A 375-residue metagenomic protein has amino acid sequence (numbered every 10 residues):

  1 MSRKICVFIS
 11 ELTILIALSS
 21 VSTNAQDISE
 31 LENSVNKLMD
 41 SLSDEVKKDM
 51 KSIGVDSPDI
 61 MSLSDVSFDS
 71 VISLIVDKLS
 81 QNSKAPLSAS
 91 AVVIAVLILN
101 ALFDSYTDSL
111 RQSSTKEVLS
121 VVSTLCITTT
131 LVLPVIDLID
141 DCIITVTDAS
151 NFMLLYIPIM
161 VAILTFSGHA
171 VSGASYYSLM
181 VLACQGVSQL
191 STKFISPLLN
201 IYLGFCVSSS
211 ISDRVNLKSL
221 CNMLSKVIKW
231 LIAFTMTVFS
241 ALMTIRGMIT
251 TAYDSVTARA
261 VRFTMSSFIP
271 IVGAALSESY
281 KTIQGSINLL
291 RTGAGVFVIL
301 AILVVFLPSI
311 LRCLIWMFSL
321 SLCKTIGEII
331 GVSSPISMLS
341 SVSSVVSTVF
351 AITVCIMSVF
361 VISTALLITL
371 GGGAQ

Functional and structural regions predicted by a protein language model:
M1-L97, A101-S120, L133-I144, D148 (+10 more regions): Gly/Ser-rich, low-complexity
S90, I94-I98, C126, T130 (+10 more regions): Residue-level signal for the membrane-embedded core of alpha-helical transmembrane segments, especially mid-helix
D108-S113, S212-I228, G327-I336: Membrane interface segments of multi-pass transport proteins and intramembrane proteases
V121-P134, M153-A170, L190-L198: Mid-bilayer segments of alpha-helical transmembrane spans in multi-pass integral membrane proteins that mediate
F152-I159, I163, T325-I329, S333 (+1 more regions): Extended, low-complexity, charged alpha-helical tracts that assemble into coiled-coils or amphipathic helices used
Y176-F297, A301: Generic multipass alpha-helical transmembrane bundles of integral membrane proteins
T292-S333: Helical hairpin unit composed of two closely spaced alpha helices linked by a short loop
I330-F350: Interfacial loop-to-transmembrane junctions
